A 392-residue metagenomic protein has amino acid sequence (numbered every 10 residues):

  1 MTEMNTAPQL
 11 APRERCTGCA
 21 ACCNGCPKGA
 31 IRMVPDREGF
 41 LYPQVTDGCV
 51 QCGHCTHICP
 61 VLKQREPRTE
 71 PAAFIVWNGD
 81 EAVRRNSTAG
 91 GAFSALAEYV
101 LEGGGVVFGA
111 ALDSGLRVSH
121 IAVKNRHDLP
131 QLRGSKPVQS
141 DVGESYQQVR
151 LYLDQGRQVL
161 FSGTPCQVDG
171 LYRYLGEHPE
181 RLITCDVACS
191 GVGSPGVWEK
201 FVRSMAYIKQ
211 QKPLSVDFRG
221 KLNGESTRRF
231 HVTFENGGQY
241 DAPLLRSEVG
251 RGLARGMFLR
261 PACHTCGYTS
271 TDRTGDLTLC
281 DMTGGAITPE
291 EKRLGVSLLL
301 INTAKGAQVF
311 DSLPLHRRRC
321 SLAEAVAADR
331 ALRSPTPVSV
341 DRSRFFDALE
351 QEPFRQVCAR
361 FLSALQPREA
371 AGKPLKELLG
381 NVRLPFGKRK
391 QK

Functional and structural regions predicted by a protein language model:
M1-T6, G48-Q155, S321, A325-D341 (+2 more regions): Flanking helices and flexible, charged tails adjoining ferredoxin-like Fe-S electron-transfer domains in multi-subunit
E3, P8, P12-R15, A21-Q44 (+2 more regions): Iron-sulfur cluster-binding cysteine motifs and their immediate structural context in ferredoxin-like electron-transfer
T6-C16, L41, T46-V50, G156-V159 (+2 more regions): Immediate flanking context of iron-sulfur cluster ligation sites
E14-G29, V50-L62, T164-G170, L259-T271: Local cysteine-cluster metal-coordination motifs and their immediate loop/turn environment, predominantly Fe-S cluster
T88-G91, S114, F161-L171, G191-G193: Gly/Ser/Thr-rich loops at beta-strand to alpha-helix junctions that form or flank small-molecule/cofactor-binding
G103-V106, Q211-K392: Long, compositionally biased charged/polar accessory segments in the mid-to-C-terminal portions of proteins
D128, G176-A188: A short alpha->loop->secondary-structure connector
I183-S204: Short, flexible loop segments at boundaries between secondary-structure elements
